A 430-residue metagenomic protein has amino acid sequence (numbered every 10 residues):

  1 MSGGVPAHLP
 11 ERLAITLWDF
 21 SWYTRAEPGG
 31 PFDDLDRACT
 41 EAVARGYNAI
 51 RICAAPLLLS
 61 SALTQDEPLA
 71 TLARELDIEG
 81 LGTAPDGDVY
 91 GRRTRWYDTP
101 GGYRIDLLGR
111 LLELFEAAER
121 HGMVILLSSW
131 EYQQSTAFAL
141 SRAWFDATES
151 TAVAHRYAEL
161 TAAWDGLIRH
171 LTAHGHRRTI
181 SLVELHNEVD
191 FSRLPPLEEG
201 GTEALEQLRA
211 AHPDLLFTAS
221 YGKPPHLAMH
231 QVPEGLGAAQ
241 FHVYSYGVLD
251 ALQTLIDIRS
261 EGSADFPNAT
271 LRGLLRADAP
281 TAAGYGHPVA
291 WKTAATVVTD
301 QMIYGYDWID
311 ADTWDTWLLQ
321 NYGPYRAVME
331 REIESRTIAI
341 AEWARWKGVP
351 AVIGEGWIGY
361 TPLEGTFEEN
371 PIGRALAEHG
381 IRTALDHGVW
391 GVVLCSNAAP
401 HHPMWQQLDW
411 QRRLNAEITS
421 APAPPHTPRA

Functional and structural regions predicted by a protein language model:
M1-S2: Actinobacteria-biased recognition of intrinsically disordered, low-complexity terminal regions
H8-M229, P422, R429-A430: Active-site mouth of glycoside hydrolases
I50, L126, V352, V392-V393: A local structural micro-motif
I52, F241, L394: Short beta-strand and adjacent tight-turn residues that come in two discontinuous sequence segments and form the edges
A55, E131, W357, N397-A398: Residue-level "edge-of-site" marker
L59, H226, Y360-P362, P400-P403: Flexible loop/turn segments at secondary-structure boundaries
E75, L363-A430: Aromatic-rich peripheral "rim/lid" segments of glycoside hydrolase catalytic domains that contact and position glycan
G175, L182, N187-L385: Extracellular glycoside hydrolase catalytic/binding regions
